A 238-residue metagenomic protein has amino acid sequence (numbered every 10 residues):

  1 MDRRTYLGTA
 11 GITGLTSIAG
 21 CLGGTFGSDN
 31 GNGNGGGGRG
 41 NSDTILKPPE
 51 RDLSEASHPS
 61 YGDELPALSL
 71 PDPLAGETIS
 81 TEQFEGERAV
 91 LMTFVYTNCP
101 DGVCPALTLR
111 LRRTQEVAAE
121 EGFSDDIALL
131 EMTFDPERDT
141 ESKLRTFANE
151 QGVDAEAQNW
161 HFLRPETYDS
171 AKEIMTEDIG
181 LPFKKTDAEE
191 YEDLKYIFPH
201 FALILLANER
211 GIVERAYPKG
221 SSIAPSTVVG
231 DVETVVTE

Functional and structural regions predicted by a protein language model:
M1-E238: Hydrophobic alpha-helical segments
